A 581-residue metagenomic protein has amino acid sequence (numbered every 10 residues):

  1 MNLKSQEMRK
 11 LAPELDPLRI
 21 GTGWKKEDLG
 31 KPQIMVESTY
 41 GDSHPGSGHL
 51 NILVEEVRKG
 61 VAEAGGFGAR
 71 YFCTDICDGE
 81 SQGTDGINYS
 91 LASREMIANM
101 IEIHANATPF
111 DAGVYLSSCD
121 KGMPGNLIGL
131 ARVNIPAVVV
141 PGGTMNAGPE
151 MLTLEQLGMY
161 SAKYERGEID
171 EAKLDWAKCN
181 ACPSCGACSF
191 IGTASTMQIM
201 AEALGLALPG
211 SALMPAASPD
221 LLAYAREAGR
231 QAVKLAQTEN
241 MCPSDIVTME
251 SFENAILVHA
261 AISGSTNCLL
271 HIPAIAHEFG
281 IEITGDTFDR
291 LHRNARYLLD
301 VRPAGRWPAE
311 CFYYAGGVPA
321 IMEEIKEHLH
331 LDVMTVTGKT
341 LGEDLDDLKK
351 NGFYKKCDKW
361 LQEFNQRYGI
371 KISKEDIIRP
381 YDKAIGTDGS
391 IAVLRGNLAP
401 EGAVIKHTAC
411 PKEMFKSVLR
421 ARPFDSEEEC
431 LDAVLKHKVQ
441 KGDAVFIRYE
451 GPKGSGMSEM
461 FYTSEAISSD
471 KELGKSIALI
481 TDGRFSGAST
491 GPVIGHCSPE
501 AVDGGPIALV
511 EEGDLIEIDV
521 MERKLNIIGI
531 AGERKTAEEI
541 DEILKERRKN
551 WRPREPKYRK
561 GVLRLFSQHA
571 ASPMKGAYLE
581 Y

Functional and structural regions predicted by a protein language model:
M1-G46, E55-C73, G79, D85-S90 (+5 more regions): Catalytic or ion-coupling anion/metal-binding cores of large enzyme and transporter domains
H49: Glycine-/small-residue-enriched capping loops at alpha/beta junctions
I52: Acidic/charged coordination and interface sites in well-structured regions
S90-N99: Glycine-rich, highly charged phosphate/nucleotide-binding loops
A105-N126, A137-P141: A short, small-residue-rich loop immediately preceding and capping a beta-strand
